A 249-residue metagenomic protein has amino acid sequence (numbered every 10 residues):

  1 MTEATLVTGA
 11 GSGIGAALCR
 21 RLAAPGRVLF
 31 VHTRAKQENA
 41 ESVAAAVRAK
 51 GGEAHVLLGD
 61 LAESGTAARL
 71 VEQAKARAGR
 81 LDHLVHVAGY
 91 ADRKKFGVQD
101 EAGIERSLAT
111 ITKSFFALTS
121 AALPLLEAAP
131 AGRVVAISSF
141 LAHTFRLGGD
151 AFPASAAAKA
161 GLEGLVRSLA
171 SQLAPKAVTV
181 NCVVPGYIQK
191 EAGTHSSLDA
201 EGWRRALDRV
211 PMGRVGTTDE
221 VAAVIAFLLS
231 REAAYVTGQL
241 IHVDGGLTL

Functional and structural regions predicted by a protein language model:
G11-G13: Conserved glycine-rich cofactor-binding loop
R27-E41: Conserved glycine-rich Rossmann-like NAD(P)H-binding loop of the short-chain dehydrogenase/reductase
K95-L108, A206: Substrate-binding pocket helix/loop in short-chain dehydrogenase/reductase
A131, A174, T179, V236-G238: Short, small/polar-rich loop/turn modules that mediate ligand/substrate recognition or access, typified
V135-G161, V166-P175, Y187: Catalytic loop of short-chain dehydrogenase/reductase
G148-D150, P175, C182-V210, E220: A glycine/serine/threonine-rich, flexible loop-to-helix segment that serves as the NAD(P) cofactor-binding "lid"
R214-V243, T248: C-terminal substrate-recognition "lid" of short-chain dehydrogenase/reductases
